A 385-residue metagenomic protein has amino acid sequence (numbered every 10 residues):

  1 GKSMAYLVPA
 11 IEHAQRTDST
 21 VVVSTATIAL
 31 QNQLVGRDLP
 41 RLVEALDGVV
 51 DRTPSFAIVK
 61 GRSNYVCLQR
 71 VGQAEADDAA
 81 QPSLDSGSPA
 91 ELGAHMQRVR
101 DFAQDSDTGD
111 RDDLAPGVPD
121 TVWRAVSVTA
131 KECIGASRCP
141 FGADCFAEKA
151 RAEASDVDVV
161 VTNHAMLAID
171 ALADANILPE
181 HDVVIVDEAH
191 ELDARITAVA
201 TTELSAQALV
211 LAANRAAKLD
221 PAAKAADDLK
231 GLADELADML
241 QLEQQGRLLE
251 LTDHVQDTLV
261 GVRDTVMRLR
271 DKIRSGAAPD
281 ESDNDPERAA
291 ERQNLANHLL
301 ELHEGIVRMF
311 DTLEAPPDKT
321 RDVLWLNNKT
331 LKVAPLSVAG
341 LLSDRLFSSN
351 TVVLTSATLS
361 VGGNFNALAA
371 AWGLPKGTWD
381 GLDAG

Functional and structural regions predicted by a protein language model:
K2-S3: Conserved lysine of the Walker
Y6, E12, N32-P40, A130-V159 (+2 more regions): Signature of the SF2 helicase/ATPase Hel1-core->accessory helical subdomain module
A10-A14, L42, R345: Hydrophobic helix-cap positions at the C-terminus of alpha-helices in RecA-like/P-loop ATPase nucleotide-binding cores
T17-D158, R268-E281: A substrate-engagement module of RecA-like helicase motors
D18, L46, V50, I196 (+4 more regions): Long, hydrophobic, amphipathic alpha-helical segments used as structural scaffolds
T20-A29, G48-V66, E180-L192, T201-R215 (+1 more regions): Conserved beta-strand -> loop -> alpha-helix junction used to position metal-binding or nucleic-acid-contacting
S24-A26, V161-H164, L336, T355: Short His-Asn-centered micro-motif
R124-D158, A173-A175, L269, S275-G385: A contiguous, basic/glycine-rich beta-loop/short-helix subdomain that forms a polymer-engagement track
